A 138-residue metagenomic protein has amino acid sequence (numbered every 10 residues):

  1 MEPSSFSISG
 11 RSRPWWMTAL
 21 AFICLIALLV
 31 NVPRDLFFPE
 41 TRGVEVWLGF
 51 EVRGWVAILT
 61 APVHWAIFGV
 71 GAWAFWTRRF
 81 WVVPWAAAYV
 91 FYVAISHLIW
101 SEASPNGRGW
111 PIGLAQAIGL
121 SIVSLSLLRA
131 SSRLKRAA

Functional and structural regions predicted by a protein language model:
M1-A138: Topology signature of small-to-medium multi-pass alpha-helical membrane proteins
